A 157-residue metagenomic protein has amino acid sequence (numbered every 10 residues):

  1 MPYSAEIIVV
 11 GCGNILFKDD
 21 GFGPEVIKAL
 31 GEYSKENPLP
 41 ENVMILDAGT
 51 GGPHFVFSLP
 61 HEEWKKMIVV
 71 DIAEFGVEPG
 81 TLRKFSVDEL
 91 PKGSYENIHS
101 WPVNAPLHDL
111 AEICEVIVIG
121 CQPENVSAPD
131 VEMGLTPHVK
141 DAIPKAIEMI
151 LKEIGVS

Functional and structural regions predicted by a protein language model:
M1-P2, P38-L39, H108-E112: Solvent-exposed alpha-helices and their adjacent loops that cap or buttress functional pockets in soluble metabolic
M1-V9, G13: Glycine/serine-rich loop-strand microenvironments at binding/catalytic pocket rims
I7-V9, F17-D19, P24-F85: Nucleotide and nucleotide-moiety/phosphate-recognizing core
C12-L16, E132-M133: A short glycine/serine-rich beta->alpha loop
I15, L90, E124-A128: A short, flexible beta-alpha/helix-coil linker loop
G21, E25, T50, I98-W101 (+2 more regions): Conserved active-site and cofactor/substrate-binding residues in soluble primary-metabolism enzymes
I72-V116: Helix-loop-strand module that forms the ligand-binding subsite of alpha/beta enzymes
V103-S157: Phosphate-binding/catalytic loops
